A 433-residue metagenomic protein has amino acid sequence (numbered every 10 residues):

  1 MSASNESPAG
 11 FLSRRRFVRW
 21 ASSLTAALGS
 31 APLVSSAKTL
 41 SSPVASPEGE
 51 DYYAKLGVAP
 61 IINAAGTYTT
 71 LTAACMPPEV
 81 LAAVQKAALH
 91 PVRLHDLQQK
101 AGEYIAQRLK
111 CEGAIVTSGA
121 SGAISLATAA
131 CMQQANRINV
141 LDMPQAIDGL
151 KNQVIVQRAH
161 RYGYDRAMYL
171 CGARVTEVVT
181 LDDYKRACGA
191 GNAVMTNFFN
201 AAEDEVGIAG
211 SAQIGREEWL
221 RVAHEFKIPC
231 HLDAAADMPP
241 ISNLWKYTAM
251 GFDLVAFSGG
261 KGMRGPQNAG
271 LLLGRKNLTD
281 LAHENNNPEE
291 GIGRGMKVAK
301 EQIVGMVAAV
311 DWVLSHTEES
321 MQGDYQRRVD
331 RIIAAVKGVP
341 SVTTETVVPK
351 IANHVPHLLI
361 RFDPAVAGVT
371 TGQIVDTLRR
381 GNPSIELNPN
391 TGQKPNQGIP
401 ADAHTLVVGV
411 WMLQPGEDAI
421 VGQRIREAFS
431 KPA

Functional and structural regions predicted by a protein language model:
M1-S13: N-terminal secretory signal peptides
F11, F17-T25, V44-I62, G66-T70 (+11 more regions): Conserved PLP-enzyme active-site core in the AAT-like
P32-S42: Signal peptide processing junction and immediate N-terminal pro/mature segment of secreted/exported proteins
P60-T70, L81-A88, V355-L359: Generic N-terminal amphipathic, Lys/Arg-enriched alpha-helix
P77-A120, A130-Q133, V140: Conserved N-terminal alpha-helix of the aminotransferase class I/II PLP-enzyme fold
R108, S315-V348: Conserved PLP-dependent catalytic core of the aminotransferase class-I/II
I115, R174-V178, E345, N388: General small-molecule cofactor/ligand-binding pocket signal
K337-F429: Conserved C-terminal alpha-helix-loop-beta "cap" of PLP-dependent enzymes that closes/shapes the active-site mouth
